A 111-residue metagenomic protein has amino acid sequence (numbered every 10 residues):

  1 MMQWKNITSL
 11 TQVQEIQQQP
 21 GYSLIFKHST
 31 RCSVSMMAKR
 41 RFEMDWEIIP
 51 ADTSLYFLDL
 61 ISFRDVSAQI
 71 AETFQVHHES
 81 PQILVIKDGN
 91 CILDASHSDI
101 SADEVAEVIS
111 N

Functional and structural regions predicted by a protein language model:
M1-G21: N-terminal leader/targeting and pre-domain segments
E15-E47: Local sequence-structure signature of Cys/Sec-based thiol-disulfide redox active-site neighborhoods
D52-S67: Thiol-based oxidoreductase modules, predominantly thioredoxin-like and allied folds used for disulfide exchange
Y56, I70, Q82: Short, internal strand/loop/helix patches that form the active-site neighborhood or redox-interaction surface
F74-K87: Structural micro-motif
V85-N111: Non-catalytic, surface beta->alpha helical segment in thiol-disulfide oxidoreductase systems
